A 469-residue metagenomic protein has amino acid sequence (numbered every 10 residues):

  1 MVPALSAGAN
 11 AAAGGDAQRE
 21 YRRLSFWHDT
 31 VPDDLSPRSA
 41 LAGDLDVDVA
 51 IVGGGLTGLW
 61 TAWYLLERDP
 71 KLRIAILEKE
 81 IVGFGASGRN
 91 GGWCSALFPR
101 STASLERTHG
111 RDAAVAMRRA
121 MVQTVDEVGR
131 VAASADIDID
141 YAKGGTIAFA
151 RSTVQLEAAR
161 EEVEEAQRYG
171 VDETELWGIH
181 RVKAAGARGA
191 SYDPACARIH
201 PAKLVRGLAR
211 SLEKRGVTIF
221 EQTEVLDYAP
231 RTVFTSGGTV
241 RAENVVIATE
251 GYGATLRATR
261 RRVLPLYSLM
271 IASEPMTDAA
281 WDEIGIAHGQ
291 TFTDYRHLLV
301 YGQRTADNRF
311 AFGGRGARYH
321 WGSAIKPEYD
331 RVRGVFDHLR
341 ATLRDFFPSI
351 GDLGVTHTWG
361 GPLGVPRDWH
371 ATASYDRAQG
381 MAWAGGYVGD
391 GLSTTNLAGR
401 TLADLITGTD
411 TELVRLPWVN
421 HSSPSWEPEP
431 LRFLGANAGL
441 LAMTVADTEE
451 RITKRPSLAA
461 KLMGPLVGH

Functional and structural regions predicted by a protein language model:
M1-V49, E67-R73, P465-H469: Extreme N-terminal leader/targeting segments of oxidoreductases
V2, S6-R23, D29-V31, R100-E106 (+1 more regions): Flavin (FAD/FMN) cofactor-binding and adjacent substrate-gating region of FAD-dependent oxidoreductase domains
G53-L59, K79: Glycine-rich Rossmann-fold phosphate-binding loop(s) that bind the pyrophosphate of adenine dinucleotide cofactors
L66, N396-L416: Internal hydrophobic alpha-helix adjacent to the cofactor/substrate pocket in enzyme cavities
L66-R89: Glycine-rich FAD pyrophosphate-binding loop
R89-A120: Glycine-rich active-site loop/strand segments that organize a redox cofactor
S134-A142, V225-D227, T239-A279, E283-Q379 (+1 more regions): Active-site substrate-recognition segment that forms the wall of the catalytic cavity or substrate channel
E157-Y169, A190-N244, A248: Helical element adjacent to the flavin cofactor pocket in flavoenzyme catalytic cores
